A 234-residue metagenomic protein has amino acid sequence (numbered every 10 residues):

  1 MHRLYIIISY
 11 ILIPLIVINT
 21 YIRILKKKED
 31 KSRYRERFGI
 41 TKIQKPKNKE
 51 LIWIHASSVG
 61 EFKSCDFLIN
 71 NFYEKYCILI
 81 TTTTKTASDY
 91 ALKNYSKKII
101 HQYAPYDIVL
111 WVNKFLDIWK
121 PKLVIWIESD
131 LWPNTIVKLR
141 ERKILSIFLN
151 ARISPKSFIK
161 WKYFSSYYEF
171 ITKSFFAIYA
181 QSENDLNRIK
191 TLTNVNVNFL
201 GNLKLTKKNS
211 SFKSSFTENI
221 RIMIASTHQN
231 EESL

Functional and structural regions predicted by a protein language model:
M1, Y5-I8, L12-N19: Membrane-interacting alpha-helical segments
M1-I7, A225-H228, S233-L234: N-terminal start-of-domain structural block
Y10, R188, L234: Alpha-helical scaffold segments in soluble metabolic enzymes
T20-G39, K45-F212, H228: Active-site and donor-binding regions of nucleotide-sugar-utilizing enzymes
K47-I52, T217-M223, E232-L234: Charged active-site motifs of nucleotide-sugar-dependent glycosyltransferases
